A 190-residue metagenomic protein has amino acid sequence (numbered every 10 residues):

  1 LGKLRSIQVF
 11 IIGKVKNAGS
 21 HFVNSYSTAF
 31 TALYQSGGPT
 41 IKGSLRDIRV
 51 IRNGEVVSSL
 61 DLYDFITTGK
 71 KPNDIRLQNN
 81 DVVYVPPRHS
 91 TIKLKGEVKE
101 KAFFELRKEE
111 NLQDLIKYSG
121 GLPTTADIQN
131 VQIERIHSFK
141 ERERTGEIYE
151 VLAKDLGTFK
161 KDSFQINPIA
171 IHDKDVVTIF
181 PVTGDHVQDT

Functional and structural regions predicted by a protein language model:
K3, V9, S20, N24-T190: Extended non-catalytic domains of envelope/secretory-pathway proteins
